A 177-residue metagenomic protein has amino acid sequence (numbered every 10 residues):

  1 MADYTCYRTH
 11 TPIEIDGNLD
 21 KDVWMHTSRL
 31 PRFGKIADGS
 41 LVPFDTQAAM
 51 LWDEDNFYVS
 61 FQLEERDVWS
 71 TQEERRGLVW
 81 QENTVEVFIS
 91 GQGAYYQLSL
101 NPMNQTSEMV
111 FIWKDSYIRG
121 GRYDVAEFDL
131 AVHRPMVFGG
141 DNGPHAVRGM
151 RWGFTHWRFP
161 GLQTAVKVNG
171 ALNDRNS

Functional and structural regions predicted by a protein language model:
M1-S177: Structural preference for beta-rich elements and adjacent junctions enriched in aromatics
